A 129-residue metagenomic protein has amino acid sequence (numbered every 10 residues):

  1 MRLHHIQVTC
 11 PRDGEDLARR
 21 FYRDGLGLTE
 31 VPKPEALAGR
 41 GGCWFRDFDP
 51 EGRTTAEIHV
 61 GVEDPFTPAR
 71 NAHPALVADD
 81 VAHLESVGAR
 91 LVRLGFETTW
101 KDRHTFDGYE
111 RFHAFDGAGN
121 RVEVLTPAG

Functional and structural regions predicted by a protein language model:
L3-H4, G39-W44, T55, D102 (+1 more regions): Amphipathic alpha-helical "stalk" segments
L3-R12, C43-F48, P65-R90, E110-F115: Vicinal oxygen chelate
T9-T55: Core segments of cupin and vicinal oxygen chelate
D16, R20, D24, A82-R93: Replace "anionic and nucleotidyl ligands
E35-A38, D64-F66, R103-D107: A short beta-turn/loop motif at secondary-structure boundaries
E51-I58, P68, A118-V122: Short, charged/polar, Gly/Pro-enriched secondary-structure boundary elements
G61-P65, P127-A128: Acetyl-CoA-dependent GNAT
G88-G129: Vicinal oxygen chelate
